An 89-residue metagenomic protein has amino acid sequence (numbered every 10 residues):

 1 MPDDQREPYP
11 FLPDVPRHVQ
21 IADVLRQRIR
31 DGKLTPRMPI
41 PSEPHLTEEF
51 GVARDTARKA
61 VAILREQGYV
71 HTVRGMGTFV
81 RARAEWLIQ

Functional and structural regions predicted by a protein language model:
M1-V52, K59-A62, E66-H71, M76 (+1 more regions): Extreme N-terminal segment that seeds HTH/winged-HTH DNA-binding domains in transcriptional regulators
